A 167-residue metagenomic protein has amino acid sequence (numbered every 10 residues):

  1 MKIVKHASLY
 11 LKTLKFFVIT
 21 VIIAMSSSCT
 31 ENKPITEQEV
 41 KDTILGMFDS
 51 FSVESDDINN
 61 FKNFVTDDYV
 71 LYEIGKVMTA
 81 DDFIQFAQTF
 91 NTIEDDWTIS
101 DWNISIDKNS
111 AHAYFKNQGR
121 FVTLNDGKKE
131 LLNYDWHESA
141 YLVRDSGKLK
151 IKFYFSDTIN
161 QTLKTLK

Functional and structural regions predicted by a protein language model:
M1-K12: N-terminal secretory signal peptides that target proteins for export/translocation
T13-S26: Bacterial N-terminal signal peptides
S28-N63, K167: Short, low-complexity N-terminal intrinsically disordered segments enriched in polar/charged residues
M47, D57-K62, Y69, F83 (+2 more regions): Hydrophobic pocket/interface hotspot
V65-T79: A short gly/proline-enriched turn/hairpin at secondary-structure junctions
G75-K76, F115-G119, A140, F155: A mature extracytoplasmic/lumenal domain signature
F86-K128: Surface-exposed, charged secondary-structure patches
D135-L166: Short beta-strand edge/turn micro-motifs at domain boundaries
